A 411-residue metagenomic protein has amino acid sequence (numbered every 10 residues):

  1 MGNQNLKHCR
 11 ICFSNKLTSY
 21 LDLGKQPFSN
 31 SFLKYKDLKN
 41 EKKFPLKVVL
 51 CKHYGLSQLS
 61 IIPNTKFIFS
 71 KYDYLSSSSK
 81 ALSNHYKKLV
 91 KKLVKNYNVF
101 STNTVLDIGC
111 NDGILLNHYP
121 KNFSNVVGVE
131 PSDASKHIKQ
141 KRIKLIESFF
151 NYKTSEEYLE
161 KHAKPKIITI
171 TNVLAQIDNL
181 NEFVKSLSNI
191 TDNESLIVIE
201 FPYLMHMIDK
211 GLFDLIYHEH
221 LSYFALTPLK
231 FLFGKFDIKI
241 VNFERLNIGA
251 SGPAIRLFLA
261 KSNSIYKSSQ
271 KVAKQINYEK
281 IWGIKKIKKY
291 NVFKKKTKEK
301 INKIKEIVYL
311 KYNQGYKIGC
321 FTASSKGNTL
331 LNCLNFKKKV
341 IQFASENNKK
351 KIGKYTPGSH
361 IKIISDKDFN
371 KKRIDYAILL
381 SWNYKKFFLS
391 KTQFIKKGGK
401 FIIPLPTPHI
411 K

Functional and structural regions predicted by a protein language model:
M1-A81, E244-L246: N-terminal juxtadomain amphipathic helix that follows a signal peptide/anchor or precedes a small N-terminal auxiliary
E41-I138, L212, Y217, S222 (+1 more regions): Extended interfacial segments that mediate partner engagement and assembly in macromolecular machines
K141-S155, I363: Conserved SAM-binding strand-loop segment of SAM-dependent methyltransferases
T169: A conserved beta-strand element that flanks and buttresses the S-adenosyl-L-methionine
N181-L196, Q393: A short glycine-rich, Lys/Arg-flanked "PGG" loop and its adjoining helix->strand segment in the class I
E194-P202, K400-P406: Conserved beta-strand signature within the Rossmann-like core of class I S-adenosyl-L-methionine
I199-S222, L226-L229, F233: Short, glycine-/aromatic-enriched active-site segment of Class I SAM-dependent methyltransferases
G249-K296: Flexible, glycine-/basic-rich loop-and-beta segments that form/coincide with the SAM-dependent methyltransferase
